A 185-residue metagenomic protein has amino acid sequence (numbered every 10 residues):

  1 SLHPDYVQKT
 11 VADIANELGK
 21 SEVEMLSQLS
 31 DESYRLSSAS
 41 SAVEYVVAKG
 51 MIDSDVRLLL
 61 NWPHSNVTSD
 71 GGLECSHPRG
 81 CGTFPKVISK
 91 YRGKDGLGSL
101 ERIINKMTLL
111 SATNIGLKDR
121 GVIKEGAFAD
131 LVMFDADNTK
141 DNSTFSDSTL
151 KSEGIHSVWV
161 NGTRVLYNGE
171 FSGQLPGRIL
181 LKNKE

Functional and structural regions predicted by a protein language model:
S1-G96: Active-site neighborhoods of metal-dependent hydrolases
V23-L26, S99-E101, L166-Y167: Acidic/polar loop patches that form or flank catalytic/metal-binding clefts of enzymes that bind anionic ligands
S30-E32, F84-K86, N105-L110, A129-V132: Active/binding-pocket-proximal capping segment
E32-L36, L73-H77, S111-N114, K140-N142 (+2 more regions): Flexible loop/turn segments at secondary-structure boundaries
A39-M51, V56, G98-I104, A112-S148: Acidic, glycine-enriched loop/beta-strand segments at the rims of small-molecule binding/catalytic pockets
R57-H64, S69-D70, T83, V132-R178: C-terminal cap of metal-dependent C-N hydrolases
E74-H77, P85-L97, I104-K106, A136-S146 (+1 more regions): Feature captures the catalytic cores and cofactor-binding loops of soluble hydro-lyases/lyases that act on carboxylate
